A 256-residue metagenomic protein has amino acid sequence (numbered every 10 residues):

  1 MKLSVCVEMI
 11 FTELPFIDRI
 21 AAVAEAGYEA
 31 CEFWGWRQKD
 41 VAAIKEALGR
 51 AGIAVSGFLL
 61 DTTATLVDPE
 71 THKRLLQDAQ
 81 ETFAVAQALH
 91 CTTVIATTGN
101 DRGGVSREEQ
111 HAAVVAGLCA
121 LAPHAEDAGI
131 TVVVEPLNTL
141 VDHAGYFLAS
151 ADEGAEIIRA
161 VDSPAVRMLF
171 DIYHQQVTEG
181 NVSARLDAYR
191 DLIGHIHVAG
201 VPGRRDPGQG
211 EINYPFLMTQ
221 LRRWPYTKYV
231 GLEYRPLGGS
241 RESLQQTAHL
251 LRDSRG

Functional and structural regions predicted by a protein language model:
M1-E8, V55-L66, T98-R102, V141: N-terminal small/glycine-rich loop or linker at the start of catalytic domains across soluble metabolic enzymes
M1-G27, G49, H90-T92, L148-F170 (+1 more regions): Histidine-acidic metal/acid-base catalytic patches
E29-Q38: A short beta-strand-loop structural module common to alpha/beta enzyme folds
E32, G57-L59, I95, V133 (+2 more regions): Conserved beta-strand positions in the central sheet of alpha/beta enzyme cores
W36, T63, G99, L137 (+2 more regions): Flexible loop residues that form catalytic and substrate-binding hotspots at small-molecule/glycan-binding clefts
R37-G49, G104: Active-site-adjacent beta->alpha loops and helix N-cap segments on the catalytic face of soluble alpha/beta enzymes
D68-R167, V177: Active-site acidic/histidine proton-transfer and metal-coordination neighborhood in alpha/beta enzyme cores
